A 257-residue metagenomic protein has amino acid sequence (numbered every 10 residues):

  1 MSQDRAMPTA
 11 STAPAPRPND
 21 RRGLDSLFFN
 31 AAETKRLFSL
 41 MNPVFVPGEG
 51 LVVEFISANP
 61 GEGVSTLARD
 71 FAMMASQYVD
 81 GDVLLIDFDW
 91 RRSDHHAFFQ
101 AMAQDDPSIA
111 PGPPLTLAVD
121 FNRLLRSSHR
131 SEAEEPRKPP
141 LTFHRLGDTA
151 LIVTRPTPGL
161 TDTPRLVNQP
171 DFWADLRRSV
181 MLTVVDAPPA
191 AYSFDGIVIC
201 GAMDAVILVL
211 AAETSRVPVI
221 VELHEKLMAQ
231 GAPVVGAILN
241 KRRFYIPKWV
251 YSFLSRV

Functional and structural regions predicted by a protein language model:
M1-G48, M73, D105-S108, V221-V257: C-terminal lobe/tail of nucleotide-utilizing enzymes
A13-A31, K35, S39, V44-V52 (+2 more regions): P-loop/Walker-type NTP enzyme "switch/lid" segment
L67: Hydrophobic positions on the alpha1 helix immediately C-terminal to the Walker A/P-loop
A72, S76-Q77, C200: Gly/Ala-rich phosphate-binding loop of Rossmann-like dinucleotide-binding domains, activating on the conserved
A75, V79, F99, L227: Active-site catalytic pocket residues across diverse enzymes, especially alpha/beta-hydrolases
Y78-D80, L146, A229-A232: Short, well-ordered coil/turn elements that cap or connect secondary structure elements
L84, D162-V257: Conserved catalytic-core segment of NTP-binding enzymes
